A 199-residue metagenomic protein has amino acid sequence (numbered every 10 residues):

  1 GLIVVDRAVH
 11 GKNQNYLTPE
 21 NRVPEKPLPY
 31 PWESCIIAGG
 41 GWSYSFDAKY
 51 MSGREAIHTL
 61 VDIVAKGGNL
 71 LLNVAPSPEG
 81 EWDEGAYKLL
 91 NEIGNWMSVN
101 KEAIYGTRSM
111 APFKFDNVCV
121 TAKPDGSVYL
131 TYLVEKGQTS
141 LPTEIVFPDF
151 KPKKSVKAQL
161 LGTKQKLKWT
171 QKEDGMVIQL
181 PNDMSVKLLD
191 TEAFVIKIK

Functional and structural regions predicted by a protein language model:
G1-K199: Mature catalytic domains of secreted/periplasmic carbohydrate-active enzymes
